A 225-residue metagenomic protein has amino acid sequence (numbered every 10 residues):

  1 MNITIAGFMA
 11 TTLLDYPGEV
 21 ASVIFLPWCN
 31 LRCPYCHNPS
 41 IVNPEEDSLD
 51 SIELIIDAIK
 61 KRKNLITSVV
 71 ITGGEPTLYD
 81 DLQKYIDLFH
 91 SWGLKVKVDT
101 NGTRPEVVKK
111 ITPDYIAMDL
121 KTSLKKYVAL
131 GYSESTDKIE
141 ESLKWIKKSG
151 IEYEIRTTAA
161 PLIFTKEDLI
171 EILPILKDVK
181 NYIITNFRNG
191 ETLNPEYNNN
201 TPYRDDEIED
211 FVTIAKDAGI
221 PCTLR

Functional and structural regions predicted by a protein language model:
M1-I5: Extreme N-terminal starter segment of soluble prokaryotic enzymes
T11-L49: Canonical Radical SAM [4Fe-4S] cluster-binding loop centered on the CxxxCxxC motif and its immediate flanking residues
F25, T72-G73: A secondary-structure boundary/capping signal
P39-V69: Conserved alpha-helical substructure of the radical SAM core
E46, G73-T77: Short coil/turn segments at secondary-structure boundaries
I56-S68, T77-I208: Conserved AdoMet/S-adenosylmethionine-binding subsite of the radical SAM
D205-R225: Charged phosphate-binding loop/patch that engages nucleotide di/tri-phosphates or the phosphate backbone of nucleic
